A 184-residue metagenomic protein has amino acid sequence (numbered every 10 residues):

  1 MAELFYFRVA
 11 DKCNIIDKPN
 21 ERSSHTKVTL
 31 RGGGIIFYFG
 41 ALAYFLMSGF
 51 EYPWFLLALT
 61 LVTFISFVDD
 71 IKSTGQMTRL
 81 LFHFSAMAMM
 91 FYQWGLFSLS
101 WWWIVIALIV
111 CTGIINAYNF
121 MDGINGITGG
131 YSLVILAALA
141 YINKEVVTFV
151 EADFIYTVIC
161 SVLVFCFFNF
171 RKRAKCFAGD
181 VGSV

Functional and structural regions predicted by a protein language model:
M1-V184: "…together with the soluble PPM/PP2C metallo-phosphatase catalytic core" -> "…together with the soluble PPM/PP2C
